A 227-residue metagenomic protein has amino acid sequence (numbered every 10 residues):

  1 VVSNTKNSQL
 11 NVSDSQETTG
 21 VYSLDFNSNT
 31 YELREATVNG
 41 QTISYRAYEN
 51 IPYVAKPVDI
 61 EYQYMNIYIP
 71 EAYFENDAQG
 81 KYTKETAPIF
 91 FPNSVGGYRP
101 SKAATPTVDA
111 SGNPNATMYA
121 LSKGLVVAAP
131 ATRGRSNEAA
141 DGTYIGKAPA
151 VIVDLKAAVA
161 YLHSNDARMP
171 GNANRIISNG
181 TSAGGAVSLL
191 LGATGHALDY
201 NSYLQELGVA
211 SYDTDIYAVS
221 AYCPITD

Functional and structural regions predicted by a protein language model:
L10-A55, N201-D227: Accessory cap/linker subdomain of secreted extracellular hydrolases
M65, G80-Y98: Short beta-strand element of the alpha/beta-hydrolase
N66-Y68, P92, A158-S164: Short, well-ordered beta-strand segments
D77-Q79, P100-P106, E138-G142, G171-N174 (+2 more regions): Short, solvent-exposed loop/turn and secondary-structure capping segments
E85-I89, K123-A128, N172-R175, T214-A218: Loop/turn elements at helix/coil->beta-strand transitions in domains of secreted/extracellular proteins
N93-I152, T194: Cap/lid segment of the alpha/beta-hydrolase catalytic domain
Y144-R168: Alpha/beta-hydrolase active-site loop
S164-D227: Primarily recognizes the serine-hydrolase "nucleophile elbow" in alpha/beta-hydrolase and SGNH/GDSL folds
